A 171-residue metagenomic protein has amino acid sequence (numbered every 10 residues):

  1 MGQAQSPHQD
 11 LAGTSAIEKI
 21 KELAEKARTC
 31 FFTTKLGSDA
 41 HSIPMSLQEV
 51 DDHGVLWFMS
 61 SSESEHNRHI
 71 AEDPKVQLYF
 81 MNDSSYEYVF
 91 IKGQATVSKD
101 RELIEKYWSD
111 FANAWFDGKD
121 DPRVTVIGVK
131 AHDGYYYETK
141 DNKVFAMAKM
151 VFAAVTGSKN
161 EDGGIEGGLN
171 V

Functional and structural regions predicted by a protein language model:
G2-D10, P122-V171: C-terminal edge-of-domain segments
S15-I17, E63-S64: Charged, amphipathic alpha-helical segments
K21-G37, V76-F80: A short, Trp-centered hydrophobic/proline-enriched beta-strand micro-motif
S38-M45: A positional/architectural concept
M45-V50, N82-S84: Short, charge-patterned binding micro-sites
D52-W57: Short active-site oxyanion
M59-S61, M81: Short His-Asn-centered micro-motif
H66-D133: Short, structured beta-strand-loop surface elements
